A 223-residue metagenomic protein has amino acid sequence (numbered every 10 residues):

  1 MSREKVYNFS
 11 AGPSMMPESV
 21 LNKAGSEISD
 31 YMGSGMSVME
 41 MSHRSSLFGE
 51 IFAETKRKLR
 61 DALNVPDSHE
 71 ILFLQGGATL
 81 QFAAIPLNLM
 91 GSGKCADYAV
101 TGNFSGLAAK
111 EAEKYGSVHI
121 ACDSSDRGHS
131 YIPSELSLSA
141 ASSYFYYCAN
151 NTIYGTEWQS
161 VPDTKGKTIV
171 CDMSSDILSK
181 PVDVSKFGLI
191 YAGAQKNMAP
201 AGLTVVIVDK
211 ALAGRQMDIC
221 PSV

Functional and structural regions predicted by a protein language model:
K5-K56: A glycine-/small-polar-enriched, mobile loop at the entrance of the PLP active site in fold-type I
S10, L74-Q75, A99, A121-C122 (+4 more regions): Short beta-strand segments
G12, A112, S124-I177: Active-site phosphate-binding strand-loop segment of PLP-dependent enzymes
S34-Q81, N88, G102-N103, K110-E111: Conserved N-terminal alpha-helix of the aminotransferase class I/II PLP-enzyme fold
T79-F145: PLP-dependent aminotransferase-like
N103-F104, D123-R127, N150-Y154, S174-I177 (+3 more regions): Short acidic/polar capping segments at secondary-structure boundaries
V170, V184-Q195, T204: Conserved active-site segment immediately N-terminal to the catalytic lysine that forms the internal aldimine
A194-V223: Active-site C-terminal subdomain of aminotransferase-like
